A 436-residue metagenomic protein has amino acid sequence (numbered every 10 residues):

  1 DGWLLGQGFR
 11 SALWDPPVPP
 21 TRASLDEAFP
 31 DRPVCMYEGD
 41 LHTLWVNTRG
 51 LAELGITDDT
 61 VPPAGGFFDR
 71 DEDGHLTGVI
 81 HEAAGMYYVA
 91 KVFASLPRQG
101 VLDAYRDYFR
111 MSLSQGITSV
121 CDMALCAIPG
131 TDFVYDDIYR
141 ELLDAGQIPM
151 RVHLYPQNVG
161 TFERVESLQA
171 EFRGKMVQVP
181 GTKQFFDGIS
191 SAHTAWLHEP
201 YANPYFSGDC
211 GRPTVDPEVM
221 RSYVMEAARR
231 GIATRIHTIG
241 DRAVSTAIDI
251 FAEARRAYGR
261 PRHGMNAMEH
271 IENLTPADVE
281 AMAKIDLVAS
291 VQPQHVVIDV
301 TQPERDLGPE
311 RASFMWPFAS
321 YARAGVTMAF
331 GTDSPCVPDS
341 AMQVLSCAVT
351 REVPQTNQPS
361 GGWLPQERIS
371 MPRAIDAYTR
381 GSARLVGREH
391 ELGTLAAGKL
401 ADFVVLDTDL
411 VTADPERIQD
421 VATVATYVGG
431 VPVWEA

Functional and structural regions predicted by a protein language model:
D1-E166, Q184, S191-I239, A243 (+6 more regions): Divalent metal-binding segments
E72-D73, F186, A396, V428: Short, ordered coil/turn segments that flank beta-strands lining enzyme active or ligand-binding pockets
I80, M176-T194, D286-V297: Non-cysteine beta-strand/loop elements that form the S-adenosyl-L-methionine
D103, M225-T234, R242-N266, H270-I271 (+5 more regions): His/Asp/Glu-enriched, well-ordered alpha-helical/loop segment that forms or immediately abuts the divalent-metal
Y139, D144-K183, M265-E272, P276 (+1 more regions): Phosphate/diphosphate-binding loops
A170-F172, A413-I418: Short proline/glycine-enriched turn/loop segments at secondary-structure junctions
